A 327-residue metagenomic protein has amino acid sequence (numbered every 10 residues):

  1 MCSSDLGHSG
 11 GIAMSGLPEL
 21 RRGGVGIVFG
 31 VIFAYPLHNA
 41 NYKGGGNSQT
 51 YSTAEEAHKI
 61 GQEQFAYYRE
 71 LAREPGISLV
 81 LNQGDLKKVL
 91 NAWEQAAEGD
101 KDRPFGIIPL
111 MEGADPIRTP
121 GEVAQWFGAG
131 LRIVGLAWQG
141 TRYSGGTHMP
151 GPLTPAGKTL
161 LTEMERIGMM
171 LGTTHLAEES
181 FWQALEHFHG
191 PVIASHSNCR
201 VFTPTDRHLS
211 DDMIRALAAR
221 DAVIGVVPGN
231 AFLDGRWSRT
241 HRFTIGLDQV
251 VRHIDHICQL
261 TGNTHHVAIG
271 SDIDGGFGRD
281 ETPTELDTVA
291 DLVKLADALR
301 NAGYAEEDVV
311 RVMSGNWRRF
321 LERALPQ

Functional and structural regions predicted by a protein language model:
M1-A137, T141-P155, T159, P204-Q327: N-terminal hydrophobic targeting/anchoring segments and the immediately downstream early-domain regions of hydrolases
P150-L185, P191-H196: Loop-centered beta-sheet repeat module
L176, S197-C199, V227-N230: Histidine- and/or cysteine-centered catalytic micro-motif in compact active-site loops
E179-R220: Aromatic-anchored, glycine/proline-accented short structural segments that stabilize local strand-turns or short
